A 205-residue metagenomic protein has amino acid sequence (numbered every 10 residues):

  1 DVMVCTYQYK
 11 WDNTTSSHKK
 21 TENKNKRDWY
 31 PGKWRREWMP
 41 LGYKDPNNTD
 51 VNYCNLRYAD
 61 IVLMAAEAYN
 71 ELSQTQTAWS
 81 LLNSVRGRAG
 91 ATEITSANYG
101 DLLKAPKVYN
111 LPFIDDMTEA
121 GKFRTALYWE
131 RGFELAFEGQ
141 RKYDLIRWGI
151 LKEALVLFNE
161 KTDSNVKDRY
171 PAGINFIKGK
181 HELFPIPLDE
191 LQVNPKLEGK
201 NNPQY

Functional and structural regions predicted by a protein language model:
D1-Y205: Acidic/polar-rich alpha-helix caps and helix-coil junctions
